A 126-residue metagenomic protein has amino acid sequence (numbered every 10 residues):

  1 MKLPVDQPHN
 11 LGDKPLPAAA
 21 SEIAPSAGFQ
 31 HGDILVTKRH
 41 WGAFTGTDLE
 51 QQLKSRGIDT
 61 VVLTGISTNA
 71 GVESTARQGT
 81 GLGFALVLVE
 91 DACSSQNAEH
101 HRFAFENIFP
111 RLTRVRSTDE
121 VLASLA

Functional and structural regions predicted by a protein language model:
M1-I58: Active-site alpha/beta core segments
D59, A85, R114: Residue-level detector of anion-binding/catalytic polar loops
V62-I66, A85-A98: A short glycine-rich beta-strand->turn/loop micro-motif centered on a GG-aromatic cluster
T68-T75: Short glycine/serine/threonine-rich phosphate/pyrophosphate-binding segments that cradle anionic phosphate groups
S95-F109: Active-site-proximal loop->helix
L112-A126: A charged, well-structured terminal subsegment
